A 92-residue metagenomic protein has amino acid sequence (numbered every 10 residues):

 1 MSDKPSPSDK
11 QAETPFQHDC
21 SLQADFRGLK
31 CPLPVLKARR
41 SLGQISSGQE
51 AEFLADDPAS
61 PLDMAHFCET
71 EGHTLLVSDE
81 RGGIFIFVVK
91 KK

Functional and structural regions predicted by a protein language model:
M1, P5-P7, A59, V77: Intrinsically disordered, low-complexity segments enriched in Ser/Pro/Gly/Ala and basic residues
S2-D3, S21, A55, D63: A broadly tuned "polar low-complexity/structure-edge" signature
D3-G43: N-terminal first-folded block
S21, G48-E52, I84-I86: Intrinsic-disorder/low-complexity, polar/charged segments enriched in Ser/Thr/Lys/Arg/Asp/Glu/Gln
F26-D79: Amphipathic, hydrophobic secondary-structure cores in small proteins
I86-K92: Core SAM-dependent methyltransferase catalytic element
